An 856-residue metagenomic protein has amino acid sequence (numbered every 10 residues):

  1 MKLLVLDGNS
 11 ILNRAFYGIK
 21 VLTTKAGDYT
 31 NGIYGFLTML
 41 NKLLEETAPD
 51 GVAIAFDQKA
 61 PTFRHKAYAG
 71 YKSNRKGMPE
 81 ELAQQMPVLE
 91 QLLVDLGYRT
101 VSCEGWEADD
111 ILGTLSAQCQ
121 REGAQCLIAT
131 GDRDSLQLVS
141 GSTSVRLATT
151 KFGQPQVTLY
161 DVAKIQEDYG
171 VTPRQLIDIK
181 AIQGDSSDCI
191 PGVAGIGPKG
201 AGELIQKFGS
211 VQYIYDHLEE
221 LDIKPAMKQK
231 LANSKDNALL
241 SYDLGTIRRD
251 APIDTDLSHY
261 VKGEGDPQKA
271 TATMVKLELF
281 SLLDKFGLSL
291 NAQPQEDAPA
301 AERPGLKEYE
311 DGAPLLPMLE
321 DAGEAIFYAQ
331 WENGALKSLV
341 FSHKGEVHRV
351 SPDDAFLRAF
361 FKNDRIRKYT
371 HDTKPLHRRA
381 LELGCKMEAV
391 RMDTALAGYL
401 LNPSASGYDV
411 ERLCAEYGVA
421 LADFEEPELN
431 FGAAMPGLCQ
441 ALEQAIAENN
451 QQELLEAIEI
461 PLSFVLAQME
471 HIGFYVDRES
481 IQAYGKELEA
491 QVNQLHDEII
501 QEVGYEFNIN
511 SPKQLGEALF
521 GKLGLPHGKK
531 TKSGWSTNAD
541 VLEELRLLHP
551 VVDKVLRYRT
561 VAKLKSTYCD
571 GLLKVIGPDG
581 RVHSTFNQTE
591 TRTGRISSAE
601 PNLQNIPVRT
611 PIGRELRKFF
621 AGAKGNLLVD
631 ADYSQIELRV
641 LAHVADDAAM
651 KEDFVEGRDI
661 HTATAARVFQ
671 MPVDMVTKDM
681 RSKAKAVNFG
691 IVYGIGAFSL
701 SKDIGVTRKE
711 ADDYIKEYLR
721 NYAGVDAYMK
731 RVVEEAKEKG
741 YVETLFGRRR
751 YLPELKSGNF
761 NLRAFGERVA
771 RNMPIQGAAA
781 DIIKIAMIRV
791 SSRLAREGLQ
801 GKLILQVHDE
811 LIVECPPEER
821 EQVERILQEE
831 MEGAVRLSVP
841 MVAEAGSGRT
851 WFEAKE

Functional and structural regions predicted by a protein language model:
L3-L4, G8, R14-A53, A69-G70 (+5 more regions): Conserved RNase H-like, two-metal-ion catalytic cores of nucleic-acid enzymes
L22-T24, S73-I253: Extended two-metal-dependent nuclease catalytic cores across DNA- and RNA-processing enzymes
L127-A129, L136-R174, V340-K344, F356-A445: Charged catalytic and DNA/RNA-contacting regions of genome-maintenance and nucleic-acid-processing enzymes
S234-P352, K368-T373, F431-V608, L627 (+6 more regions): Conserved "right-hand" nucleotidyltransferase catalytic core of DNA-directed polymerases
V340-G345, D372, G398-F424, A434 (+1 more regions): Function-dense linear segments that define catalytic or interfacial modules in macromolecule-processing proteins
I446-I458, L462, I782, A786-V807 (+1 more regions): Active-site palm subdomain of RNA-directed nucleic acid polymerases
H471, C569, D579, H583-S584 (+5 more regions): Conserved catalytic core of nucleic-acid polymerases
A490-D497, Q501-D553, R720-R768, N772-P774 (+1 more regions): C-terminal polymerase-core module
